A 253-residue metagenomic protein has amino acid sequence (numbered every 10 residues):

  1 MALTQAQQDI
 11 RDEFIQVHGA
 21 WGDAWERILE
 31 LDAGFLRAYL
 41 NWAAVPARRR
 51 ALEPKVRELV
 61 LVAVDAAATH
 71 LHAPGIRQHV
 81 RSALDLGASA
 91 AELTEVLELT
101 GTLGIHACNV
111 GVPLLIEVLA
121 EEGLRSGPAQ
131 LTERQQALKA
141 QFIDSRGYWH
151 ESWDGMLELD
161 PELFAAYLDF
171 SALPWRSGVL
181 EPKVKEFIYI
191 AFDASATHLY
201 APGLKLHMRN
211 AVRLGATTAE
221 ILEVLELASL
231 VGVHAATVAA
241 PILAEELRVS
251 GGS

Functional and structural regions predicted by a protein language model:
M1-V56, D85, C108-V184, R213 (+1 more regions): Acidic, glycine/proline-rich low-complexity segments that act as flexible tails and inter-domain linkers
P54-L59, A90-E95, P182-F187, A219-E223: Alpha-helical scaffolds flanking conserved acidic
R57-H72, V184-Y200: Amphipathic, charged-and-aliphatic alpha-helical interface segments that function as noncatalytic docking
A68-P74, G104-C108, A196-P202, V233-A236: Short helix-coil transition sites and intra-membrane helix breaks within transmembrane domains of multi-pass
H72-A91, Y200-E220: Mid-chain, well-packed structural core segment of small domains
T94-P113: Hydrophobic, ordered structural segments
